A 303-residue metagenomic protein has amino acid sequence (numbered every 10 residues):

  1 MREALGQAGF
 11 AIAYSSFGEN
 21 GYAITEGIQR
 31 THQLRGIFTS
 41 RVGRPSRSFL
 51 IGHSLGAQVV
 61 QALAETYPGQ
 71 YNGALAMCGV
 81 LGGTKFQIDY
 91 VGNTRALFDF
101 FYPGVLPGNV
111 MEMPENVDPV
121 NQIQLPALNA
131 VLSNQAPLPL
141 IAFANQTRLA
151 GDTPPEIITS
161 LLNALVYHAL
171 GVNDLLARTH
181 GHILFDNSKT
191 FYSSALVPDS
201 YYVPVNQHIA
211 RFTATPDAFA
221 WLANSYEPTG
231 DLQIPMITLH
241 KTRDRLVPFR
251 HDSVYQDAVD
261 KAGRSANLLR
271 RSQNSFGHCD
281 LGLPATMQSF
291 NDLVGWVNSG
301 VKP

Functional and structural regions predicted by a protein language model:
M1-I12: Short amphipathic alpha-helix adjacent to the substrate-entry channel of hydrolases
G21-V42, N291: Alpha/beta-hydrolase active-site loop
S46-V105: Primarily recognizes the serine-hydrolase "nucleophile elbow" in alpha/beta-hydrolase and SGNH/GDSL folds
V80-E227: Accessory cap/linker subdomain of secreted extracellular hydrolases
L232, I237-H240, D244: Short beta-strand/loop motif that positions the catalytic acidic residue of the alpha/beta-hydrolase fold
R245-H251: Conserved alpha/beta-hydrolase "acid-adjacent" motif
N267-G282, V294: Histidine-bearing beta->alpha loop at or near hydrolase active sites
A285-P303: Catalytic active-site module of serine/aspartate enzymes centered on a nucleophile-bearing elbow/loop
